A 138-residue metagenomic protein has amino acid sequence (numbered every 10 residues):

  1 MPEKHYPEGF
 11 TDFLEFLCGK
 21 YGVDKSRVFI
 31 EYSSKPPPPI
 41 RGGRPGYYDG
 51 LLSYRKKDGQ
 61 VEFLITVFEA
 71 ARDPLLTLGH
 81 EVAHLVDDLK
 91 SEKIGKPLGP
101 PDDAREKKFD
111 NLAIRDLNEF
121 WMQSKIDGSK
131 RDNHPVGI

Functional and structural regions predicted by a protein language model:
P2-E3: Short Lys/Arg-enriched alpha/beta "domain-start" segment
Y6, F10, L75, G79 (+1 more regions): Hydrophobic (often cysteine-bearing) scaffold residues that line and stabilize catalytic clefts of nucleotide/cofactor
Y6-S26: Zn2+-dependent metallopeptidase catalytic core
K25-K35: Membrane-integrated ABC transporters
S33-R72, L89: Active-site scaffold of zinc-dependent metalloenzymes
R72, L76, D88-S129: Post-HEXXH active-site segment of zinc metalloproteases
G79, A83-D87: Short active-site segment of divalent metal-dependent hydrolases/proteases that encodes the spacing between
S129-G137: Short, highly charged C-terminal tails/helix-capping segments
